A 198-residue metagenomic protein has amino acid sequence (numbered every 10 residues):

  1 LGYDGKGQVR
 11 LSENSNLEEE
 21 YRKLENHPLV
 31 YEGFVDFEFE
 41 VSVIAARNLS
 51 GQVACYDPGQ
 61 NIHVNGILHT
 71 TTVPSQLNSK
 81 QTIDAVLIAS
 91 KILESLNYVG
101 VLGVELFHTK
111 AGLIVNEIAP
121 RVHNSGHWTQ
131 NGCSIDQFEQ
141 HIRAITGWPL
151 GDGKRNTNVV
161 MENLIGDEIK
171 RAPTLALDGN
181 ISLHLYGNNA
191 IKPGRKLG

Functional and structural regions predicted by a protein language model:
L1-S42, A46-S95, G179: Active-site nucleotide/adenylate-binding loops and adjacent lid/helix of ATP-dependent enzymes
E32, V104, N116: Active-site flanking residues adjacent to catalytic metal/cofactor-binding acidic residues
A45-L49, L106-K110, G187-N189: Short, low-complexity Ser/Thr-rich regulatory SLiMs
A54, L113-E117: Protein kinase-like catalytic core scaffold
G66-Q76, E117-Q130: Short, flexible active-site loops
I83-V104, T109-K110, P120-D167: Active-site "cap" helix and flanking loop/linker of ATP-utilizing ligase/carboxylase catalytic domains
T109-I114, P193-R195: A short, glycine/Asx- and small/polar-enriched loop/turn that sits immediately N-terminal to a beta-strand
R143-G198: Peripheral (often C-terminal) accessory segments that flank ATP-dependent C-N-forming ligase machineries
